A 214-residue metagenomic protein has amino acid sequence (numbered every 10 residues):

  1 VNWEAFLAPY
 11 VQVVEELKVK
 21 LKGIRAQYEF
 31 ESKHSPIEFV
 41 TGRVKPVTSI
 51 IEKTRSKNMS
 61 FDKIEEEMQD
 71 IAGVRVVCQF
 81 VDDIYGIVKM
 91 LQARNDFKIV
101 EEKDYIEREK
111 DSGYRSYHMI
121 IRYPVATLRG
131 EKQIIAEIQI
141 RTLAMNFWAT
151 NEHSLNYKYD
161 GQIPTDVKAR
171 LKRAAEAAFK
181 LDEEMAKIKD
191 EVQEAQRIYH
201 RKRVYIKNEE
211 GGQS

Functional and structural regions predicted by a protein language model:
V1-Y28, E137-S214: An acidic, glycine-/histidine-flanked metal-binding catalytic module
L7-Y10, V40, V77: Conserved phosphate/pyrophosphate-binding and hydrolysis machinery centered on Walker-type P-loop NTPases, extending
V13, M68-D70, G113: Solvent-exposed loop and beta-edge segments used for protein-protein assembly and interaction
V13-K57: Surface-exposed, low-hydrophobicity interaction/linker segments
Q27-Y28, K57-M59, N95-V100: Short secondary-structure junctions
E29-F30, N58-M68, R108: Short, flexible, solvent-exposed loop/turn segments with mixed acidic/basic and small polar residues
E65, C78-K187: Long beta-strand-rich cores associated with HINT superfamily self-processing modules
I71-C78: Terminal, regulation- and interaction-focused segments at domain boundaries
